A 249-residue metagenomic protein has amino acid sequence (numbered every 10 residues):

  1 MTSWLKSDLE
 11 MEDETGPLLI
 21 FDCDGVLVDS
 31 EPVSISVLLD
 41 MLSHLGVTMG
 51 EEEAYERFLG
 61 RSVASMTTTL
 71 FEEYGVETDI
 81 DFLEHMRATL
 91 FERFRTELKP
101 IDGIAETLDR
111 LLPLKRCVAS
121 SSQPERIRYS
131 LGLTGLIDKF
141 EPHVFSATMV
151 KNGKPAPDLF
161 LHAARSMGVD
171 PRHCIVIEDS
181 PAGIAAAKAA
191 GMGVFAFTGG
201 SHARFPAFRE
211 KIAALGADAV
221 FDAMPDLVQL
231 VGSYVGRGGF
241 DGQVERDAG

Functional and structural regions predicted by a protein language model:
T2-P17, A105, Q123-G249: Asp-based, Mg2+/Mn2+-dependent phosphohydrolase catalytic module
T2-Y55, E73: Active-site neighborhood of HAD-like aspartate-dependent phosphohydrolases
V26, S120-S122: Conserved phosphate-coupling serine/threonine residues in phosphotransfer and NTP-handling enzymes
V37-L38, L42, V63, T67 (+2 more regions): Hydrophobic alpha-helical core bundles mediating ligand binding, dimerization, or RNAP-core interactions
M41-L42, S62-E77, S130, A164 (+1 more regions): Helix-loop "lid/cap" segments that line or gate small-molecule binding pockets
T48, T68-E106: Metal-dependent phosphoesterase signature
P113-K115, G191: Glycine-centered short loops/turns at secondary-structure junctions
